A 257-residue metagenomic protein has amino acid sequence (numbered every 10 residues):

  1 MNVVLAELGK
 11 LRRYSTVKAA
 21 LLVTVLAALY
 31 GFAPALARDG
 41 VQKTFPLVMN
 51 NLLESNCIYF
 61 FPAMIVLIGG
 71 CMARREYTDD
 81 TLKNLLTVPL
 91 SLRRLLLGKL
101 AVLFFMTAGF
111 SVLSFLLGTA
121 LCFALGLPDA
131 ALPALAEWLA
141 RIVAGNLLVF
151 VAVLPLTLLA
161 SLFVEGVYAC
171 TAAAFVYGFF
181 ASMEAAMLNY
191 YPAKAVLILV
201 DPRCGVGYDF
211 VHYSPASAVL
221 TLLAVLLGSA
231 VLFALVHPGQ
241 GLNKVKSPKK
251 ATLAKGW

Functional and structural regions predicted by a protein language model:
M1-T24, E165, L242-W257: Aromatic- and glycine-rich beta-strand/loop motifs that create alpha-glucan
R13-P34, G70, E76-Y77, L103-V112 (+1 more regions): Alpha-helical transmembrane segments of integral membrane proteins, especially early/N-terminal helices
A19-V25, V164-S182: Pore- or pathway-lining transmembrane helices of multi-pass membrane proteins that form conduits for solutes/ions
V25-I65, L97-V167, H212-P215: Secretory targeting signals
P34-V48, E54, T171-L253, W257: Terminal transmembrane helical anchor/hairpin motif
I65-Y77, V153-Y168, A224-Q240: Transmembrane alpha-helical segments in integral membrane proteins
M72-F104: Helix-loop-helix units of permease transmembrane domains in multi-pass membrane transporters, especially ABC
